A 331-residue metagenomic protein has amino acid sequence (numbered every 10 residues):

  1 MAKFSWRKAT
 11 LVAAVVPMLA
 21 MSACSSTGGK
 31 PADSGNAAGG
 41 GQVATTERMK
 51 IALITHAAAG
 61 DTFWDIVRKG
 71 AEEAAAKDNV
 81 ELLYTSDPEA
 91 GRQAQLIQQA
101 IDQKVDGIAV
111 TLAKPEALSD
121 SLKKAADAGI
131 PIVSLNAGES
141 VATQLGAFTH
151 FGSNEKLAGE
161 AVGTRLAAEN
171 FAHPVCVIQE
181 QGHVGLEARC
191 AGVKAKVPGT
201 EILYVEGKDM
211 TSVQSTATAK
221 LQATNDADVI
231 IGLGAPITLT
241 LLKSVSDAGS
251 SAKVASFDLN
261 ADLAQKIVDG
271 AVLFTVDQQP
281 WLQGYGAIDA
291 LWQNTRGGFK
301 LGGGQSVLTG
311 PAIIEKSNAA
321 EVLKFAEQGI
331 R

Functional and structural regions predicted by a protein language model:
M1-A13: Bacterial N-terminal signal peptides that target proteins for export
L11-A13, S25, G35, G39-V43 (+3 more regions): Hinge/cleft segment of the Venus flytrap/periplasmic-binding protein
L19-A23: C-terminal motif of bacterial Sec signal peptides marking the signal peptidase cleavage site
G39-A74, D78, L83-Q95, L112-P115 (+2 more regions): Extracytoplasmic "Venus flytrap"
I51-L53, A58, A71, L157-Y204 (+2 more regions): An alpha-beta-alpha
Q93, T149-P174, V213-Q214, N260-L263 (+1 more regions): Hydrophobic alpha-helical segments within soluble ligand-binding/sensing domains
A94, V110-A126, V193, G207-Q265: Hydrophobic alpha-helical
E116, D120-L157, N260-V268, V272-L273 (+1 more regions): Flexible loop/hinge segments that line or gate small-molecule binding clefts
